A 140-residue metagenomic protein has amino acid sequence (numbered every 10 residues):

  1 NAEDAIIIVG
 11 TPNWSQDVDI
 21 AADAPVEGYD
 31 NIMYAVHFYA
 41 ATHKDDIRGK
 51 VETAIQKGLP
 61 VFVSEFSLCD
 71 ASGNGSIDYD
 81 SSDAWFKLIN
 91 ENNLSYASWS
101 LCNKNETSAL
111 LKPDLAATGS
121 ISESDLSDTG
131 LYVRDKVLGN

Functional and structural regions predicted by a protein language model:
N1-S95, W99, S108-G139: Extracellular glycoside hydrolase catalytic/binding regions
